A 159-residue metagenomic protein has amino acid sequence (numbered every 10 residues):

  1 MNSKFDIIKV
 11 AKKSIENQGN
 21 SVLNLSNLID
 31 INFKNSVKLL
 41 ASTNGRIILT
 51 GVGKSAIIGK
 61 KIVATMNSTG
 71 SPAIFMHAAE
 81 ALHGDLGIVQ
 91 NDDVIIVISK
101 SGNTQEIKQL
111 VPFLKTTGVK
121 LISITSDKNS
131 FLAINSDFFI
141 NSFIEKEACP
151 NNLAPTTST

Functional and structural regions predicted by a protein language model:
M1-G45: An N-terminal, well-structured beta->alpha segment
A41, G45-T159: Glycine-rich phosphate-binding loops that contact phosphosugars or nucleotide phosphates
